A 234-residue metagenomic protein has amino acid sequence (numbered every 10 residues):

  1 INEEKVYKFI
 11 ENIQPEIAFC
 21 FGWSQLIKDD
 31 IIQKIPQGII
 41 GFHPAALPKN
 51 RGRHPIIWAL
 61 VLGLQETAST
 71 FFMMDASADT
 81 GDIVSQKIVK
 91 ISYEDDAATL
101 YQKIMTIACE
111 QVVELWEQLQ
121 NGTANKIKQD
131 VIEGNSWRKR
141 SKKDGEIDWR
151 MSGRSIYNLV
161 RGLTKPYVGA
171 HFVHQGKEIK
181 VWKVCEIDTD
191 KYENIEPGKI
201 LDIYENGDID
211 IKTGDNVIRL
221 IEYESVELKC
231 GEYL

Functional and structural regions predicted by a protein language model:
I1-E4, W23-L26, T164: Short beta->alpha connector loops
E4-Q14, Q33: Short amphipathic alpha-helix with an adjacent loop that forms part of the alpha/beta core around
I17-S136: Donor/substrate-binding cores of folate-linked one-carbon enzymes
I31-I32, D75, W137-K139, H171 (+2 more regions): Short secondary-structure boundary/capping segments
T67-S69, G81, G145, I179 (+1 more regions): Change "...and in nucleic-acid phosphodiester-cleaving endonucleases..." to "...and in nucleic-acid processing enzymes
R138-M151: Acyl-group handling in specialized metabolite and lipid biosynthesis
R150-L234: An anion-binding loop in the catalytic cleft
